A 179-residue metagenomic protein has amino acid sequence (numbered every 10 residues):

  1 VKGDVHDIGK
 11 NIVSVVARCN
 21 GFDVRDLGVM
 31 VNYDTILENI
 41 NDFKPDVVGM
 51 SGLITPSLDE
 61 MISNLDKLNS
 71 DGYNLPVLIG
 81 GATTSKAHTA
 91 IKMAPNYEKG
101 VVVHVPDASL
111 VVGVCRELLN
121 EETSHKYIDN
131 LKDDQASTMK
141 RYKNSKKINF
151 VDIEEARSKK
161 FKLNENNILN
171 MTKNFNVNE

Functional and structural regions predicted by a protein language model:
K10-N20, V24-N96: Cofactor-cradling patches in redox/metallo enzymes
D66, S70, A94-K99, R116-S124 (+1 more regions): Generic secondary-structure signature for well-ordered alpha-helical cores
G72-P76, V102, M139: C-terminal interaction appendages of subunits in large macromolecular complexes
G100-D107: Short acidic-hydrophobic, aromatic-tinged amphipathic segments that line or gate anion-handling sites
D107-E179: Active-site loops and adjacent core secondary-structure elements that bind or stabilize anionic groups
